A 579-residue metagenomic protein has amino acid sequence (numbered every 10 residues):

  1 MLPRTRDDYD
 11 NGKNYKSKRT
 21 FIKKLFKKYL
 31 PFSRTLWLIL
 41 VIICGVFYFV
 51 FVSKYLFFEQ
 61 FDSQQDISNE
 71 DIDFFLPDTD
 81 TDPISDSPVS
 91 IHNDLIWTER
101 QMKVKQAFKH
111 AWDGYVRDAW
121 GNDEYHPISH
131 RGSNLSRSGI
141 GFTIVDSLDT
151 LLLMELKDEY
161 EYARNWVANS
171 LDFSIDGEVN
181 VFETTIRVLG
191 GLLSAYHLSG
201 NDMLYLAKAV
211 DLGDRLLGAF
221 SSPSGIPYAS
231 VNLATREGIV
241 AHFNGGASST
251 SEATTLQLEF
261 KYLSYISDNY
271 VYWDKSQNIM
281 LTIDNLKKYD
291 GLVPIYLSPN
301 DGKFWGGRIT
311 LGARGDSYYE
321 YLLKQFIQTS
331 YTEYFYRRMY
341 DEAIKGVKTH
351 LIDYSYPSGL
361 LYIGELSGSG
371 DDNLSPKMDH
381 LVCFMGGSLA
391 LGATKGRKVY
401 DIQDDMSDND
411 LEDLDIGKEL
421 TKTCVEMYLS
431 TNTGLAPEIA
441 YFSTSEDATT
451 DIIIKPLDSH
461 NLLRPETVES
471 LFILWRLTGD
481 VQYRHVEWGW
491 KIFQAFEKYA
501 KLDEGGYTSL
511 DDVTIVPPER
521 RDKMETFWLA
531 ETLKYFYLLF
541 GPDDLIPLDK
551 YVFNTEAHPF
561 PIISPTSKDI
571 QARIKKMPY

Functional and structural regions predicted by a protein language model:
L2-Y579: Glycan-recognition and catalytic cores of secretory/periplasmic carbohydrate-active enzymes
